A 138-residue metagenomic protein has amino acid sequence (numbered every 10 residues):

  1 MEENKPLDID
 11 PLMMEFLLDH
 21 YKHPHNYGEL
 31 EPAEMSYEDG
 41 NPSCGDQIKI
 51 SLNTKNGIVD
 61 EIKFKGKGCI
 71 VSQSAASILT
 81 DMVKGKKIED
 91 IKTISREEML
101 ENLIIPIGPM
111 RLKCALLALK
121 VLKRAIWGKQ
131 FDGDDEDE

Functional and structural regions predicted by a protein language model:
M1-E31, Y37, D60, K86-E138: C-terminal binding/interaction regions
D10, M14, N41-S43, S72: Hydrophobic alpha-helical segments and helix-packing faces
A33, I50, V71-Q73, D90: Basic, gly/Ser/Thr/Pro-rich low-complexity segments located predominantly at protein N termini
N41, D46-N56: Short beta-strand elements
C44, G66-A75: Short, thiol/selenol-centered motifs that function as redox-active sites or metal-ligating centers
N53, G57, I62-C69: A short interface-forming secondary-structure element
A75-K86: Alpha-helical support elements that line or immediately flank enzyme active sites and cofactor-binding pockets
